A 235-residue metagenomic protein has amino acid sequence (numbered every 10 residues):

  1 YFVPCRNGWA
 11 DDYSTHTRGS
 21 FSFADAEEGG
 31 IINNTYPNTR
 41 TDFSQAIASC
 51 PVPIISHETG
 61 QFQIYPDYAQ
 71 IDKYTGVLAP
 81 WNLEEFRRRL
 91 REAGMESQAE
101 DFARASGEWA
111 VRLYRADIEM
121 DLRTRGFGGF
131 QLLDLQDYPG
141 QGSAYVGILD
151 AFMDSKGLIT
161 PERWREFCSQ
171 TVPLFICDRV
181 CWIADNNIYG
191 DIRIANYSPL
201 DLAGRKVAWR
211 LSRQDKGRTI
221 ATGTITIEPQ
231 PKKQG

Functional and structural regions predicted by a protein language model:
Y1-D150: Substrate-binding/catalytic cleft of secreted carbohydrate-active enzymes, primarily glycoside hydrolases
H57, L133-Q136, F167, A195 (+1 more regions): Generic beta-strand/beta-sheet core signal
S106, D178-V180, Y197: Outer-membrane beta-barrel proteins
Y114, R123, G157, D185 (+1 more regions): Active-site-proximal structural scaffolding
M153, L158-P173: Proline/serine/threonine-rich low-complexity linkers at boundaries of modular beta-sandwich domains
V180-N186: Short, solvent-exposed loop/linker segments at the N-terminal edge of repeated beta-sheet extracellular domains
N186-E228: Beta-strand-rich binding/interaction modules
K232-G235: Aromatic sugar-binding surface patches on proteins that engage polysaccharides or sugar-phosphate polymers
